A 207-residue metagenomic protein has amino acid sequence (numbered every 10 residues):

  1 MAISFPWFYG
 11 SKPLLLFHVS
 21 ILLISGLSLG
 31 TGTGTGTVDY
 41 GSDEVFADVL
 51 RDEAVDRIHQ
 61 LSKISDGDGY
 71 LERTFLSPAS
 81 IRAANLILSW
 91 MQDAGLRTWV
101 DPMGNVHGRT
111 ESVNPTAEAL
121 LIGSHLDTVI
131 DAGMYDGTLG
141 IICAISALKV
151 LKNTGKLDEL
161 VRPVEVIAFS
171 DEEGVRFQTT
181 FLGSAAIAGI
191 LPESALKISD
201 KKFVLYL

Functional and structural regions predicted by a protein language model:
A2-I3: Context-dependent free N-terminus signature
W7-G30: Cleavable N-terminal signal peptides of Sec/SRP-targeted secreted and luminal proteins
G34-S77, A195: N-terminal capping segment at the start of a domain
K63-E111: A non-catalytic alpha/beta surface segment that caps or lines the substrate-entry region of metallo-dependent hydrolase
T98-M134: Active-site cofactor/substrate anionic-group-binding motifs, chiefly glycine- and Lys/Arg-rich phosphate-binding loops
I122-S124, D131-E172: Alpha-helical metal-binding/catalytic segments enriched in His/Glu/Asp
G133-Y135, V175-L182: Short acidic, glycine/serine/threonine-rich loops at helix termini
V164-D171, T179-L207: A glycine-rich helix N-cap at a beta->alpha junction
